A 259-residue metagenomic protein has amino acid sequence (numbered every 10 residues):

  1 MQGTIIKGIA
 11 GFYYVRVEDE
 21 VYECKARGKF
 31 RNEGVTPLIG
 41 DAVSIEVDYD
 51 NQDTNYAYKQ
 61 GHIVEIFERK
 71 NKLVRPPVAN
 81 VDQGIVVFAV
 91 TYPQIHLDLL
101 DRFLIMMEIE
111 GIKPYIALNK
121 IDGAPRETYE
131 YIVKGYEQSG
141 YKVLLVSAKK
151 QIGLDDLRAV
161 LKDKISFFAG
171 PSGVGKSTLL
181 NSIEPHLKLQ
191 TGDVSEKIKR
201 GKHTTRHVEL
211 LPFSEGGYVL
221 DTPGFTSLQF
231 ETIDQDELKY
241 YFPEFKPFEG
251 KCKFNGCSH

Functional and structural regions predicted by a protein language model:
M1-I9: Structural detector for short beta-strands of small beta-barrel domains
G11, E18, G28, G34-Q60 (+6 more regions): Helix-rich effector regions associated with P-loop NTPase G domains
V47-Y49, F88, I183: Conserved "cap/hinge" positions at secondary-structure junctions
T91-G140: Phosphate-binding glycine-rich loops and their immediate beta-loop-alpha structural context
Q94, A124, I152, I183 (+1 more regions): Catalytic P-loop NTPase motifs of RecA-like helicase/translocase cores
D122-V174: Canonical P-loop GTPase G-domain recognition
K176-G192: A conserved segment at the C-terminal end of the G1
